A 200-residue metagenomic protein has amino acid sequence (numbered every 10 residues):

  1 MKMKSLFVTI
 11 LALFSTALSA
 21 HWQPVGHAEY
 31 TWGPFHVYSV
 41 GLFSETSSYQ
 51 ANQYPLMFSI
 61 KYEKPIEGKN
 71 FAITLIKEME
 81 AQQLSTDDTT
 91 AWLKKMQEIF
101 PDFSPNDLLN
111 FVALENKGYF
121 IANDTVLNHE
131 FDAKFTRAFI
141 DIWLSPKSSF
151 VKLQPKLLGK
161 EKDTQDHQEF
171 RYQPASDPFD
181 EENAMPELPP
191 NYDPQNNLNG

Functional and structural regions predicted by a protein language model:
M1-M3, A20-H21: Absolute protein N-terminus
K2-I10: Sec-dependent signal peptide recognition, specifically the positively charged N-region followed immediately by
F14-A17: N-terminal signal peptide c-region/cleavage motif recognized by signal peptidases
A20-G200: Terminal leader/tail segments of proteins
